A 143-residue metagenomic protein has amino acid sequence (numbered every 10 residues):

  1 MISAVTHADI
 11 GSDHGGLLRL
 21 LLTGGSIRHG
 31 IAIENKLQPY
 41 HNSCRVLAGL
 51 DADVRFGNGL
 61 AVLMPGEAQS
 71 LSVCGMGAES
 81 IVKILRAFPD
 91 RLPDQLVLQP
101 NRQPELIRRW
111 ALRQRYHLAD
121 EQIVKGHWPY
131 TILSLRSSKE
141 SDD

Functional and structural regions predicted by a protein language model:
M1-V5, R19: S-adenosyl-L-methionine
A4-D13: Conserved class I S-adenosyl-L-methionine
D13, M76-E79: Short glycine-rich anion-binding loops that position phosphate/pyrophosphate groups of nucleotides and phosphorylated
H14-S26: Conserved SAM-binding loop of SAM-dependent methyltransferases across substrates and taxa, primarily the Class I
H29-E34: Conserved SAM-binding motif I beta-strand of class I
Q38-P65: S-adenosyl-L-methionine
V62, E67, E79-D143: Class I S-adenosyl-L-methionine
A68-G75: Short SAM/SAH-binding signature in class I
